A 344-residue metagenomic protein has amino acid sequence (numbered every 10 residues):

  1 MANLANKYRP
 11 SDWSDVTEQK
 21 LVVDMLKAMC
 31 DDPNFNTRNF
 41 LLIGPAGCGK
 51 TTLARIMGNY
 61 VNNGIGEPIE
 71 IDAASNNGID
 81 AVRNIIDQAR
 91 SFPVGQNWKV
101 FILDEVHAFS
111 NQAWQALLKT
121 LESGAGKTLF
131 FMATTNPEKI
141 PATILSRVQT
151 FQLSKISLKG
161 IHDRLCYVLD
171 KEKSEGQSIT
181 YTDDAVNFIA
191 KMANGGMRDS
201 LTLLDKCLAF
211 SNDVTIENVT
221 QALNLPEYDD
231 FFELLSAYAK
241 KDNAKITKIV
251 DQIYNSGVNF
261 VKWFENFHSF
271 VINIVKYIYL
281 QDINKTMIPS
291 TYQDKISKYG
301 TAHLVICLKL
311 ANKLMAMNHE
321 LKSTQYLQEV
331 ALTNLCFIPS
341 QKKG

Functional and structural regions predicted by a protein language model:
M1-G160, C166-K173, D183, D251-I253 (+1 more regions): P-loop/Walker A NTP-binding region and its immediately flanking N-terminal helices in P-loop NTPase folds
A46-A54, G58-N59, A81, A133 (+1 more regions): Extended, largely alpha-helical regulatory/partner-binding modules appended to the mid-to-C-terminal parts
